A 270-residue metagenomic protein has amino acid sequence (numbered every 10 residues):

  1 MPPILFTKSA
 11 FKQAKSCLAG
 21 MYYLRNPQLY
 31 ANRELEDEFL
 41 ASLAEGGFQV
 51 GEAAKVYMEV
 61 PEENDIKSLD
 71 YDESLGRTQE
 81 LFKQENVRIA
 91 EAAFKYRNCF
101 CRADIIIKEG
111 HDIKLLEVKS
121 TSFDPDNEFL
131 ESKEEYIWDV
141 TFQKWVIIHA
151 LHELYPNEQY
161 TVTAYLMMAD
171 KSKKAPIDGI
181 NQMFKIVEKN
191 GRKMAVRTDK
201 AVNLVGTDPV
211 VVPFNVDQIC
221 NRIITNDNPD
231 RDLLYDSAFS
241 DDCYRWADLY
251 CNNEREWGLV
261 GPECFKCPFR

Functional and structural regions predicted by a protein language model:
M1-I113: Metal-dependent nuclease catalytic cores that hydrolyze phosphodiester bonds in DNA/RNA, characterized by
I4, N98, Y136, W257-V260: Active-site-proximal structural scaffolding
A14-Y23, D232-R270: Cysteine-cluster motifs in flexible loop/terminal segments that predominantly coordinate metals
Y22, A54, S74-T78, V216-C220 (+3 more regions): Generic structural signal of hydrophobic/aromatic residues within well-ordered alpha-helices of folded domains
L43, G47, P209-V212, D236: Intrinsic-disorder-associated interaction segments
Q49, E135-W138, F142, L259-P262: Generic recognition of stable, solvent-exposed alpha-helical segments in well-folded globular domains
L81-D227: Mg2+/Mn2+-dependent nuclease catalytic core
